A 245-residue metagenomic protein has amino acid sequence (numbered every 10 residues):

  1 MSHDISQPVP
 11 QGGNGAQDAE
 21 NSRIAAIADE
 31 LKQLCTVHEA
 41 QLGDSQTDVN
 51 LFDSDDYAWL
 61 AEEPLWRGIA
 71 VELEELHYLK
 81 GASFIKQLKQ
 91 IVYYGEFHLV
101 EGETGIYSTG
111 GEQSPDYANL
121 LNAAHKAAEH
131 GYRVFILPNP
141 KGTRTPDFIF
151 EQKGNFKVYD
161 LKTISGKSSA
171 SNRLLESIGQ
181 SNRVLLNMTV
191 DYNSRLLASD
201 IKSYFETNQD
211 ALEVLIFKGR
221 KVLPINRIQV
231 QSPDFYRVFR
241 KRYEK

Functional and structural regions predicted by a protein language model:
H3-A19: Short, low-complexity N-terminal tether/leader segments at secretion or assembly junctions of large, surface-exposed
G15-L137, T163-K245: Metal-dependent nuclease catalytic core centered on acidic motifs
K141-R144: Short acidic/glycine-enriched loop/turn segments that link adjacent beta-strands
F148-F150, G154-T163: Conserved catalytic cores of phosphodiester-cleaving nucleases, focusing on short active-site segments
